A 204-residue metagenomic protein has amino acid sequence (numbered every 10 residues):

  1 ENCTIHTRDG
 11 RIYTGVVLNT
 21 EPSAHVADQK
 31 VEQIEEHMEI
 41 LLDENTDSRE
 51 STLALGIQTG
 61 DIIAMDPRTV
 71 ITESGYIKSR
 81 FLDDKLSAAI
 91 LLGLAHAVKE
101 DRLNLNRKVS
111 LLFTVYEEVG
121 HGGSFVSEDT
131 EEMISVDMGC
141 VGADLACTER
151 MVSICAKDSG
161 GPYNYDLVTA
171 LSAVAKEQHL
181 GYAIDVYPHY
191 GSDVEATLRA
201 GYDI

Functional and structural regions predicted by a protein language model:
E1-I204: N-terminal hydrophobic/helix-forming segments and targeting peptides
